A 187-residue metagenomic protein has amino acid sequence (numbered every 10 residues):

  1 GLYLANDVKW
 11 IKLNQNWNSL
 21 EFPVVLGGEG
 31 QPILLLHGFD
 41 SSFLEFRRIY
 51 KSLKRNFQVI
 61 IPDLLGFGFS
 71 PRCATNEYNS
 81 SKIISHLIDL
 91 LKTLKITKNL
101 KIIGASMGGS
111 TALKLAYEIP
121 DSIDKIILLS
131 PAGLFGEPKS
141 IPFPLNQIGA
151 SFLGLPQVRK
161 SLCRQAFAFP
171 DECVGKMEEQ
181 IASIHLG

Functional and structural regions predicted by a protein language model:
K9, L13-W17, F22-V25, I61-I103: Active-site loop/oxyanion-hole signature of alpha/beta-hydrolase fold enzymes
P23-F69: Conserved HGGG/HGGXW glycine-rich cap/lid loop of the alpha/beta-hydrolase fold
P32, N56-Q58, K98-K101, S122-K125: Structural signature of beta-strand start/N-cap positions in the alpha/beta core of ABC transporter nucleotide-binding
E45-R47, S70-N76, E137-S140: Conserved catalytic-core motifs of eukaryotic protein kinase domains, centered on the activation segment
R47, I88, L113-Y117: Short, hydrophobic alpha-helix immediately C-terminal to the catalytic nucleophile
G104, G108, A112: Gly/Ala-rich beta-loop-alpha elbow adjacent to hydrolase catalytic centers
L113-E118, I123-L153: Flexible "cap/lid" loop of the alpha/beta hydrolase fold
E137-S140, F152-G187: Conserved alpha/beta-hydrolase catalytic His-Asp/Glu region
